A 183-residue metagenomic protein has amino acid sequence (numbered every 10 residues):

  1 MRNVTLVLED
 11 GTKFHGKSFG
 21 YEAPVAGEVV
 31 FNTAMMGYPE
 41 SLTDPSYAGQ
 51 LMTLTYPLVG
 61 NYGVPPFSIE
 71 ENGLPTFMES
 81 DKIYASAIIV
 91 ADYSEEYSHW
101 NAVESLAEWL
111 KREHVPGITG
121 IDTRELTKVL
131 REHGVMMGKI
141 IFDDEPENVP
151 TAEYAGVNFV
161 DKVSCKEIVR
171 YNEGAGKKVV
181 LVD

Functional and structural regions predicted by a protein language model:
M1-V182: RNA-binding accessory domains that recognize and position tRNA/RNA substrates
